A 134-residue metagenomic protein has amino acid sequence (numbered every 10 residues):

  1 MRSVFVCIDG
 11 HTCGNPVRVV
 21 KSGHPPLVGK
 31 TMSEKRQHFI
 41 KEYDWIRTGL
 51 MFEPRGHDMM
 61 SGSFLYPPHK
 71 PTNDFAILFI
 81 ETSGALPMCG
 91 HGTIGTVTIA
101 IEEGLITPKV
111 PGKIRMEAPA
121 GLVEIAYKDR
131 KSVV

Functional and structural regions predicted by a protein language model:
M1-R130: A glycine-rich beta-to-alpha transition motif near the start of alpha/beta enzyme domains, typified by
